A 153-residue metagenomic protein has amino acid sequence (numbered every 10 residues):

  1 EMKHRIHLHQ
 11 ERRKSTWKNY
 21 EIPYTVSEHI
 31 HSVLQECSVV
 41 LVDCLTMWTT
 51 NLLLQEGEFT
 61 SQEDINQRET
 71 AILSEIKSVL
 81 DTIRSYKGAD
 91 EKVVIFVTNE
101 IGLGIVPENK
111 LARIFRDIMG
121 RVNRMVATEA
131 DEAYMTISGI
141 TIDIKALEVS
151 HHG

Functional and structural regions predicted by a protein language model:
E1-L34: Conserved P-loop
E36-V39, Y86-I95: Loop/turn-to-beta-strand initiation segments
C44-D64, I105-P107, L111: Conserved P-loop NTPase nucleotide-binding/switch module
Q62-E75, R116-D117: A short acidic, glycine-rich active-site loop that binds or catalyzes chemistry on phosphate/adenosine moieties
E75-E91, I118, V122-M125: Catalytic-core regions built around general acid/base machinery
N99: Acidic, metal-coordinating catalytic segment for phosphate/diphosphate chemistry, firing primarily on the Nudix
N109-G153: Phosphate-binding/switch region of NTP-binding enzymes
